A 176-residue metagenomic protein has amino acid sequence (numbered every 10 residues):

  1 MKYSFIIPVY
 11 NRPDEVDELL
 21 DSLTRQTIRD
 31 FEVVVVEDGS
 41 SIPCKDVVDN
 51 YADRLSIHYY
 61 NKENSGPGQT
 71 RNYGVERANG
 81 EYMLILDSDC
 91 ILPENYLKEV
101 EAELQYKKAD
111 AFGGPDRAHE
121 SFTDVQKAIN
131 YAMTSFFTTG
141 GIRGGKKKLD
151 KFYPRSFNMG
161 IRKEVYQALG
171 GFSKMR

Functional and structural regions predicted by a protein language model:
M1-R25: N-proximal low-complexity "stem/linker" segments adjacent to membrane-targeting elements
V9-D17, E37, S41-I42, P93-E94: A structural helix-start
L20-N61: Acidic donor-binding segment of Leloir-type glycosyltransferases
K62-A78, E99, Y153-F157: Glycine-rich, basic loop-to-helix element that forms the pyrophosphate-binding segment of sugar-nucleotide handling
M83: Short aromatic/hydrophobic "clamp" motif used to bind/position activated sugar donors
D87-I91: The conserved acidic donor/metal-binding loop of glycosyltransferases
N95-K127, Y131: Conserved donor NDP-sugar-binding/catalytic core segment of glycosyltransferases
A118, G141-E164, S173-R176: A recurrent flexible, glycine/aromatic-enriched loop bordering the glycosyltransferase active site that acts as
